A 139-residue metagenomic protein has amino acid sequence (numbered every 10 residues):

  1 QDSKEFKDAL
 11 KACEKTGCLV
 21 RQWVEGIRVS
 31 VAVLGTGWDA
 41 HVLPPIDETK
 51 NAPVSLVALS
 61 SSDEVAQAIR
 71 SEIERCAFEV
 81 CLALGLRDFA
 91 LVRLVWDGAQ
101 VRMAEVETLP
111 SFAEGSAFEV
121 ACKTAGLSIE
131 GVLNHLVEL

Functional and structural regions predicted by a protein language model:
Q1-K4, L127: Short coil/turn linker and secondary-structure boundary residues
S3-R75, V80, W96, V101-R102: Phosphate-binding site of ATP-dependent enzymes
E64-L139: ATP-dependent carboxylate activation and anion-phosphoryl transfer catalytic cores that bind Mg-ATP to form
